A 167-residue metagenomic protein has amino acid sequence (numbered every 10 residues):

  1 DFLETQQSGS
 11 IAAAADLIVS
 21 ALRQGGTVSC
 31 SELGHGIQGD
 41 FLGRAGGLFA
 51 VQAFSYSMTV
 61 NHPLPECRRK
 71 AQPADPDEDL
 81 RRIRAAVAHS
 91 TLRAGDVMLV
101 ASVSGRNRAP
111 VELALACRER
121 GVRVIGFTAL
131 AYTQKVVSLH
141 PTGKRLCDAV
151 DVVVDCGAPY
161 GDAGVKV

Functional and structural regions predicted by a protein language model:
L3-R23: A short, well-structured juxtamembrane/interface segment
L17, R23-V167: Glycine-rich phosphate-binding loops that contact phosphosugars or nucleotide phosphates
